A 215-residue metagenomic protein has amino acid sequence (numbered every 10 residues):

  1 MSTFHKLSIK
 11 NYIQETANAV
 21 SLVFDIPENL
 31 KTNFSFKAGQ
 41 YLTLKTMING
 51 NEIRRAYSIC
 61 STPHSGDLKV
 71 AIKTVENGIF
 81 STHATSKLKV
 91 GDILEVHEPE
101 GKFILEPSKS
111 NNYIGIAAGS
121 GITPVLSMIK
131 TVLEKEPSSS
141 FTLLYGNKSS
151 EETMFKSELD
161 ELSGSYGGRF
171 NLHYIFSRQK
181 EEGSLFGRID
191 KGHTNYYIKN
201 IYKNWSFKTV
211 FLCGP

Functional and structural regions predicted by a protein language model:
S2-D92, N111, N147-S149, D160 (+1 more regions): Ferredoxin-reductase
T82-P215: FNR/FR-type flavoprotein reductase catalytic core
